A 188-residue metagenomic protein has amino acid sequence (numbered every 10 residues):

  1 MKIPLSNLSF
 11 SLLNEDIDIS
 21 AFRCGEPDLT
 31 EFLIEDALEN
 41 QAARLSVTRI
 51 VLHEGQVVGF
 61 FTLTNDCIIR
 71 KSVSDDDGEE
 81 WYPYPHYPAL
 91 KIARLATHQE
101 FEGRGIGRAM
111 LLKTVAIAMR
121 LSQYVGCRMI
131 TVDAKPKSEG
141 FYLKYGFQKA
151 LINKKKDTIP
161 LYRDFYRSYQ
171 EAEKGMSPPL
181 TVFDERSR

Functional and structural regions predicted by a protein language model:
K2-E39, A43, T48: Short amphipathic alpha-helix that is part of the acyltransferase structural core
R44-N65, D75: Conserved beta-hairpin
R49-L52, I92, M129-A134: Extended hydrophobic secondary-structure segments that form protein cores and membrane-embedded regions
T62-R94: Conserved acyl-donor/pantetheine-binding loop and adjacent beta-alpha core of acyl/acetyltransferases and related
H98-E100: Active-site acidic-Proline motif in GNAT/NAT acetyltransferases
G103-A118: Conserved acetyl-CoA-binding loop-helix of GNAT-fold acetyltransferases
G126-K137, L151-R188: C-terminal "cap" of GNAT-fold acetyltransferases
V132, Y142, F147: Conserved active-site tyrosine of GNAT-family acetyltransferases
